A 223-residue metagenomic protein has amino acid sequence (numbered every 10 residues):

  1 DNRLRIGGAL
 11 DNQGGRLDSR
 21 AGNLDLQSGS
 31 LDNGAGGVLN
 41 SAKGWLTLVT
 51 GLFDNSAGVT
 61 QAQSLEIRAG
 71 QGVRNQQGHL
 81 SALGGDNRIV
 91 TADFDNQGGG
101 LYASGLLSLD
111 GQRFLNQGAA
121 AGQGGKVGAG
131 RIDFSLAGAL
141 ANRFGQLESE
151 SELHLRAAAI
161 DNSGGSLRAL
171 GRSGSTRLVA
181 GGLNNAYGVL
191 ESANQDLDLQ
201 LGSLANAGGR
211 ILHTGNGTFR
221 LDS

Functional and structural regions predicted by a protein language model:
D1-G7, D18-G29, S41-G51, Q61-Q71 (+8 more regions): Surface-exposed loop/turn motifs in large extracellular/passenger domains
Q13-D18, N33-N40, F53-Q61, N75-S81 (+6 more regions): Short, T/G/N/S-enriched strand-turn elements that build extracellular solenoid repeat scaffolds
